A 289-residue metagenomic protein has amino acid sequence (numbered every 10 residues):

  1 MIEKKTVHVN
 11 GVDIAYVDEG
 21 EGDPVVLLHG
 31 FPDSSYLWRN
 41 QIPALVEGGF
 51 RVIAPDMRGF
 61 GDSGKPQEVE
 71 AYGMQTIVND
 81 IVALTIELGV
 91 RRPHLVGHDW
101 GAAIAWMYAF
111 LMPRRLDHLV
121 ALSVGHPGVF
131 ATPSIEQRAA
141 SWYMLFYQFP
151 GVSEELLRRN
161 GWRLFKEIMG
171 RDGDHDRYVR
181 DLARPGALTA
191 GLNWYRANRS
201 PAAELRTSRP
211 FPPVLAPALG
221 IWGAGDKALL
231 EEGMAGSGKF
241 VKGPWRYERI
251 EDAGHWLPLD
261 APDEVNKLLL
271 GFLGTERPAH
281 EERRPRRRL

Functional and structural regions predicted by a protein language model:
M1-I2, V12-V17, P24, F60-V96 (+4 more regions): Flexible "cap/lid" subdomain of the alpha/beta-hydrolase fold that forms the substrate-access gate
M1-K5, L289: An N-terminal hydrophobic leader/cap segment in hydrolases
A15-G64: Conserved HGGG/HGGXW glycine-rich cap/lid loop of the alpha/beta-hydrolase fold
S34-S35, A103, A253: A short, glycine- and basic residue-enriched loop/turn that sits immediately adjacent to a domain's principal
A253-P262, N266: Catalytic histidine-centered segment of alpha/beta-hydrolase-like enzymes
T275-L289: Alpha/beta-hydrolase-fold serine-hydrolase catalytic core, especially in secreted/extracellular enzymes
